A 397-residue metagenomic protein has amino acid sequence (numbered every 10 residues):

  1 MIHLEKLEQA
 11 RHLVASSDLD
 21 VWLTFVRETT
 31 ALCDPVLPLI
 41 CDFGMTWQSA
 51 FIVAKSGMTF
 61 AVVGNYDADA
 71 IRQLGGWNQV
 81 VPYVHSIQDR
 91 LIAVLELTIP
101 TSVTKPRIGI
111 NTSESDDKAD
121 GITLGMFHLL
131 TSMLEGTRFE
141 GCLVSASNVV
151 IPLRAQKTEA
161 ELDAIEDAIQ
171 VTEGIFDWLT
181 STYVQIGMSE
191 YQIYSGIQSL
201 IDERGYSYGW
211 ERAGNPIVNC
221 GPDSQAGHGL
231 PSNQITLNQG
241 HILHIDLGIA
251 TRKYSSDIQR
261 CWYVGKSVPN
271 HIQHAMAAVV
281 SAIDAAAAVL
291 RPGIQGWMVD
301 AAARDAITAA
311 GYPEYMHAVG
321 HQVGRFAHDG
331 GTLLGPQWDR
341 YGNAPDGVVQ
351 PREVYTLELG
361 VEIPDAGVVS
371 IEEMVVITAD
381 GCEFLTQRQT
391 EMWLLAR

Functional and structural regions predicted by a protein language model:
M1-R397: Active-site neighborhoods and metal-handling regions in enzymes and metal-associated proteins
